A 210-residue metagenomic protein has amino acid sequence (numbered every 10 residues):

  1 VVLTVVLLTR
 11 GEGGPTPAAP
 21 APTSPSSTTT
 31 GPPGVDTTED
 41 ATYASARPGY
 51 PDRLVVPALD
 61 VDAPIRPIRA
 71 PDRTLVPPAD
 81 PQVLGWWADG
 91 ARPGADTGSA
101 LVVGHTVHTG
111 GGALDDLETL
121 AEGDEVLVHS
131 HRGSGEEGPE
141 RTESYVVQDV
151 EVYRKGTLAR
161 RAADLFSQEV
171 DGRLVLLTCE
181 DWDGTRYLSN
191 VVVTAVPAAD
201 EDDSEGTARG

Functional and structural regions predicted by a protein language model:
T4-A121, E125-G210: Solvent-exposed, non-transmembrane regions of membrane-associated and secreted proteins
